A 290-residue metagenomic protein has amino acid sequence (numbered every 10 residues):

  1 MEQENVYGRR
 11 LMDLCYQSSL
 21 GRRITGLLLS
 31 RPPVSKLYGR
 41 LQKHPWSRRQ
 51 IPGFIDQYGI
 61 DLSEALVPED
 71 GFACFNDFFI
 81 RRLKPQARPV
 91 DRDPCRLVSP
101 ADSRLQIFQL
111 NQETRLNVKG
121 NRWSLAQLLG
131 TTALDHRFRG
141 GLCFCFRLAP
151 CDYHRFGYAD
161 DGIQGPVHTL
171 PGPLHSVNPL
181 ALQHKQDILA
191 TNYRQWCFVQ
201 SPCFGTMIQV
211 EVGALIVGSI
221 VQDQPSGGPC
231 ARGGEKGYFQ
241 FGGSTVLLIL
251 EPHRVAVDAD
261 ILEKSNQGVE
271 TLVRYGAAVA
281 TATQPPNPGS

Functional and structural regions predicted by a protein language model:
M1-S290: Contiguous, well-folded functional domains in the mature portion of proteins
